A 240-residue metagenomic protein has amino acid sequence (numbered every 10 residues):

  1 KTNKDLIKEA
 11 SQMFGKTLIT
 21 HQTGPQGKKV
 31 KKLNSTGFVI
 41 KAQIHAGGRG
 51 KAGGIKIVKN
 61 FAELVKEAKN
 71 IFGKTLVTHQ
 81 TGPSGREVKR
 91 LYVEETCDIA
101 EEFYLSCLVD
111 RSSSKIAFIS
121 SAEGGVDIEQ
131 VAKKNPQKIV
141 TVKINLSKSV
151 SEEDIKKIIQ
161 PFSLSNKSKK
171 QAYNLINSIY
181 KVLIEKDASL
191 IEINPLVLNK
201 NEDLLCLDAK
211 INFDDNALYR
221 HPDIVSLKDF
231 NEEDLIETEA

Functional and structural regions predicted by a protein language model:
K1-T17, V30-E192, V197-A240: ATP-dependent carboxylate/acyl-activation modules
